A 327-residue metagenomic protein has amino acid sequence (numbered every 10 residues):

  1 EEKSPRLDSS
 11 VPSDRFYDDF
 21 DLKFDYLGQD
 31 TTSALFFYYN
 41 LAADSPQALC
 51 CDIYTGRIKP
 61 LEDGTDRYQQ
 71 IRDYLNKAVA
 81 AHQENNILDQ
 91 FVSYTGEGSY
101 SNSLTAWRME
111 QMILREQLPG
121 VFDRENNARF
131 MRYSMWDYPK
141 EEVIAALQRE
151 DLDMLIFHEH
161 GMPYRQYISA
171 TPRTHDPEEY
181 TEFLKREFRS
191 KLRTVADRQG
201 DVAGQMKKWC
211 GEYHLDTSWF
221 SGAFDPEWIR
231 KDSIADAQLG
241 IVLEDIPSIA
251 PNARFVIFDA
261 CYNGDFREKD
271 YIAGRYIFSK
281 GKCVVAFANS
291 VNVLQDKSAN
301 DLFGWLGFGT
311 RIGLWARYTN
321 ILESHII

Functional and structural regions predicted by a protein language model:
E1-P5, T95-K269: Catalytic-core segments of thiol-dependent peptidases
E1-R129, D137, A146, M154 (+3 more regions): Structured catalytic cores of large enzymes
Y17, Y38-Y39, T55, Q69-N85 (+7 more regions): Generic hydrophobic, helix-prone segments enriched in Leu/Val/Ile
L41-L49, K140-V143, E244-I246, R275 (+2 more regions): Short, flexible coil/linker segments at or flanking structured domains
R67-Y74, E110, L114, P139 (+4 more regions): Stable alpha-helical elements in mature extracytoplasmic
H82-N86, L155, E159-M162, C283 (+3 more regions): Short secondary-structure junctions and interdomain/linker hinges
I87, D151, N252, K282-C283: Short loop/turn motifs at secondary-structure junctions
F255-I327: Active-site-proximal C-terminal subdomain of hydrolase catalytic domains
